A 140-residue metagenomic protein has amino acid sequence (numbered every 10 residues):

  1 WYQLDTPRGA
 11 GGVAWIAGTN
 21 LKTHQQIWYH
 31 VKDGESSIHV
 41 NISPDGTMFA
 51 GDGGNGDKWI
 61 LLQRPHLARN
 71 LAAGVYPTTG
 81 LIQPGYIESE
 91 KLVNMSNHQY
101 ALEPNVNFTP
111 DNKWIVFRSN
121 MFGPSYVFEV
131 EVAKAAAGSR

Functional and structural regions predicted by a protein language model:
W1-R140: Sequence signature of WD/YWTD-type beta-propeller architectures
